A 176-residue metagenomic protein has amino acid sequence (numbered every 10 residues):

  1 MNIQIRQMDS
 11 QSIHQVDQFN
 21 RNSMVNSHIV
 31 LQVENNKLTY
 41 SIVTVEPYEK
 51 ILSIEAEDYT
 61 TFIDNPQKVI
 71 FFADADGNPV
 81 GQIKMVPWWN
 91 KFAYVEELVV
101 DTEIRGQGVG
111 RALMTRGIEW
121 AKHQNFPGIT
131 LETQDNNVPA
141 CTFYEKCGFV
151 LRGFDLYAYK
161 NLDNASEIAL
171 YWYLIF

Functional and structural regions predicted by a protein language model:
M1-Q4: Extreme N-terminal starter segment of soluble prokaryotic enzymes
Q7-Q11, Q18-F92, E96, D101-T102 (+3 more regions): Acetyl-CoA-dependent GNAT
G77, G81, G108-G110, G148: Conserved phosphate-binding and hydrolysis motifs of nucleotide-dependent enzymes
V100, G106-E119, T142-K146: Conserved acetyl-CoA-binding loop-helix of GNAT-fold acetyltransferases
Q107, H123-P127: Short coil/turn segments at alpha/beta junctions that flank glycine-rich nucleotide-binding fingerprints
P127, Q134-C141, C147-V150, F154-F176: C-terminal "cap" of GNAT-fold acetyltransferases
